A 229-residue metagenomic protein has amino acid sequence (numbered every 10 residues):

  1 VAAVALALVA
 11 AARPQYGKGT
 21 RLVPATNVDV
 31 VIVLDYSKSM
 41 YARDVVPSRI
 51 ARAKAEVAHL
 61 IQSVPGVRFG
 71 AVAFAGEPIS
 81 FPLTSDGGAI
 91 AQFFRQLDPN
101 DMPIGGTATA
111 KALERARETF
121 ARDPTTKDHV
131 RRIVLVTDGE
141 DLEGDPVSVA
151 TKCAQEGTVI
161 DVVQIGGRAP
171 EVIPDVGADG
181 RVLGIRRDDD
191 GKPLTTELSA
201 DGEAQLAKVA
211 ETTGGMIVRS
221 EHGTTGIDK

Functional and structural regions predicted by a protein language model:
V1-L8, K229: Juxtamembrane linker/hinge segments adjacent to transmembrane helices in membrane proteins
A7, I90, A116, I160 (+1 more regions): Residue-level signature of catalytic and energy-coupling elements of molecular machines, predominantly ATP/GTP-dependent
R13-R131, G144-S148: Membrane-embedded segments
D29, M216-K229: Juxtamembrane amphipathic/hinge helix adjacent to a transmembrane helix
V31, V72, V134, D161-V163 (+1 more regions): Hydrophobic/aromatic beta-strand patches that form the interior of the parallel beta-sheet core in alpha/beta enzyme
K38-S39, G76-S80, G139-E143, G166-P170 (+1 more regions): Solvent-exposed loop/turn segments at secondary-structure junctions within structured extracellular/periplasmic domains
F69, T158, G215: Short, conserved active-site loop motifs that form the nucleotide-linked donor/cofactor pocket
P103-T107, R131-R132, T137-K208, T212: VWA/integrin I-like adhesion module and closely mimicked acidic/polar interface patches used
